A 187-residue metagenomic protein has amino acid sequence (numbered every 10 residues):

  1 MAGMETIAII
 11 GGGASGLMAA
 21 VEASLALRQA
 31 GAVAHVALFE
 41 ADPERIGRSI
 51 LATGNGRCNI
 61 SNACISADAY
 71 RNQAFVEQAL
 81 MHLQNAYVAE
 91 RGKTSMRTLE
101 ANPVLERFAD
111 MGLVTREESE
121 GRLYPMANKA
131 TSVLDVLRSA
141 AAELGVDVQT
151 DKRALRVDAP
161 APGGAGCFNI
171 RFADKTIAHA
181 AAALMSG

Functional and structural regions predicted by a protein language model:
A2-A8: Extreme N-terminal starter segment of soluble prokaryotic enzymes
M4, V33, E118, D151: Phosphate-coordination loops involved in phosphoryl transfer and adenosine-cofactor binding
A8-I10, S24-N55: Glycine-rich FAD pyrophosphate-binding loop
A14-S15, A19: Hydrophobic/small residue at the entry helix of a nucleotide-binding pocket
L25, A52, A130-G187: Predominantly flavin-linked oxidoreductase catalytic cores and closely associated redox partners
A34-A37, T115, A183: Hydrophobic anchor at the start of a short beta-strand that flanks the dinucleotide cofactor-binding loop
G54-E120: Glycine-rich active-site loop/strand segments that organize a redox cofactor
D110-V136: Mobile, glycine/GP-rich and aromatic-enriched active-site lid/loop segments adjacent to catalytic centers
